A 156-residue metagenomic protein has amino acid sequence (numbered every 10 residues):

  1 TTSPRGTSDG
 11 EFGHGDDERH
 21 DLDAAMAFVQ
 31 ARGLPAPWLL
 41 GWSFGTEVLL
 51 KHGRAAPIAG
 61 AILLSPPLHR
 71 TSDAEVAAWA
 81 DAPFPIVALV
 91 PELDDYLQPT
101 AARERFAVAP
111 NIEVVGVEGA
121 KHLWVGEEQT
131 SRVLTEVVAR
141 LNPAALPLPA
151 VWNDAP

Functional and structural regions predicted by a protein language model:
T1-D9: Conserved alpha/beta-hydrolase
F12-R32: Alpha/beta-hydrolase active-site loop
L40-L49: Gly/Ala-rich beta-loop-alpha elbow adjacent to hydrolase catalytic centers
H69-R70, E92-L97, H122-L123: Acidic catalytic loop of the alpha/beta-hydrolase fold
A74-V76, F84, L97-A107, Q129: Short alpha-helix in the alpha/beta-hydrolase fold that links the catalytic acid
D81-P83, A88-V90, D94: Short beta-strand/loop motif that positions the catalytic acidic residue of the alpha/beta-hydrolase fold
A107-L123: Catalytic histidine neighborhood in serine/cysteine hydrolases with alpha/beta-hydrolase-type architecture
A120-R132: Catalytic histidine-centered segment of alpha/beta-hydrolase-like enzymes
